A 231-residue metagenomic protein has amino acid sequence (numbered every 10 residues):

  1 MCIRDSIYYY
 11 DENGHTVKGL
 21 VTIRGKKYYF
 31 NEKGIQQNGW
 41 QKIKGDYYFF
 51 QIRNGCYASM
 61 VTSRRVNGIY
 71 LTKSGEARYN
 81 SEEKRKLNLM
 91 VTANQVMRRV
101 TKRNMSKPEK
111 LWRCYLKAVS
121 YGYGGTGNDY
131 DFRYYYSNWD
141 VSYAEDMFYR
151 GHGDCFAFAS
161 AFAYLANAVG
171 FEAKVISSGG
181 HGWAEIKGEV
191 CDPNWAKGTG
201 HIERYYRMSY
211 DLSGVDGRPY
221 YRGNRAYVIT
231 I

Functional and structural regions predicted by a protein language model:
M1-N88, I176-G179, W183-I186, M208-G214 (+1 more regions): Extracellular adhesion/carbohydrate-binding repeat motifs centered on closely spaced tryptophans
K42, F148-G151: Short, compositionally biased leader-like segments
G55-Y57, G124-Y130, K174, V190-D192: Substrate-binding/catalytic groove segments of enzymes that remodel or degrade extracellular structural polymers
K86-M147: Secondary-structure boundary elements
K110-C114, G151-A166: Active-site nucleophilic cysteine motif
A157-R218: Hydrophobic/aromatic-rich core segments of domains that either
R218-I231: Short, low-complexity, Pro/Ser/Thr/Gly-rich segments in the mature regions of secreted, periplasmic
